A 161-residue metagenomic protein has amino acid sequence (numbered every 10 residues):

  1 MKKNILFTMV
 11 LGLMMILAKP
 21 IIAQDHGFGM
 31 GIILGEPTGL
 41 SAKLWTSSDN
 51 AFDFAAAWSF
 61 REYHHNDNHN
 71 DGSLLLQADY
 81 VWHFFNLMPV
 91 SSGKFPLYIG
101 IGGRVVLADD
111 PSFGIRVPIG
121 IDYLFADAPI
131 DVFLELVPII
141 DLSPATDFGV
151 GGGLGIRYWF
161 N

Functional and structural regions predicted by a protein language model:
M1-D25: Cleavable N-terminal export/targeting peptides
P20-D67, L75, W159-N161: Short glycine/proline- and aromatic-enriched beta-strand/turn motifs that initiate or cap beta-hairpins
D25, G35, S73, S112-G114 (+1 more regions): Membrane-spanning beta-strands of outer-membrane beta-barrel proteins
I33-G35, A57-S59, G102-V106, E135-D141 (+1 more regions): Outer-membrane beta-barrel pore domains and translocons
T46-V132: Gram-negative (and chloroplast) outer-membrane scaffold detector with strong preference for beta-barrel transmembrane
L76-W82, F148-N161: Outer-membrane beta-barrel "beta-signal"
P118, F133-I139, G153-G155: C-terminal binding/interaction regions
D141-F148: A short acidic/glycine-rich loop-to-helix N-cap element
